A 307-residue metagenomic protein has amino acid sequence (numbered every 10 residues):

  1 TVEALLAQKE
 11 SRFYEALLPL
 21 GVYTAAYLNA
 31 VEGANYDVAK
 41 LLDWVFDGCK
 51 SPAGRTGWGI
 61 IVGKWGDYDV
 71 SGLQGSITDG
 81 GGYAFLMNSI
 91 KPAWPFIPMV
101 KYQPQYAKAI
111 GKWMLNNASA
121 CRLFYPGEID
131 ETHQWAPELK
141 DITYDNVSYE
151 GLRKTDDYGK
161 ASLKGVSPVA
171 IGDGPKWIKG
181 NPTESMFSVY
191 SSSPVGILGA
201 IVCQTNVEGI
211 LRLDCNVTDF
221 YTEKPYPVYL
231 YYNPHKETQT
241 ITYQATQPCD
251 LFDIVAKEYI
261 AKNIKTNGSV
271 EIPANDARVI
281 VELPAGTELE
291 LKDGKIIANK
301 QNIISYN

Functional and structural regions predicted by a protein language model:
T1, Y14-L28, G80-M99, P194-G196 (+1 more regions): Well-ordered alpha-helical segments within folded domains of soluble proteins
T1-F13, Y36-D69, K112-I129: Long, well-ordered core segments of solenoidal/helical folds
E3, P19-Y36, F46, G59-A84 (+1 more regions): Carbohydrate-binding/catalytic loop surfaces
Q74-W135: Membrane-proximal bilayer-interacting regions
S89-V100, P104, A136-C203: C-terminal capping/lid segments that line or modulate ligand- or cofactor-binding pockets
V166, I171-Q247: Carbohydrate-binding surface patches
T246-Y259: Solvent-exposed beta-hairpin/edge-strand motifs
I264-Y306: C-terminal beta-strand-rich structural cap/linker in extracellular carbohydrate-active enzymes
